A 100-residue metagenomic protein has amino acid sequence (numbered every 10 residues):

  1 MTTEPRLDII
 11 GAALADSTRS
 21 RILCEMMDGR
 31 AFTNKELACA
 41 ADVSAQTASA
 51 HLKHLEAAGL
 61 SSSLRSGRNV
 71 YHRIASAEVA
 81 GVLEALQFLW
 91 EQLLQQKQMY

Functional and structural regions predicted by a protein language model:
M1-R6, D28, V79-Y100: Amphipathic alpha-helical dimerization/coiled-coil segments that flank or bridge DNA-binding/regulatory modules
T3-E4, R19, E56-A57: Short leucine-rich amphipathic alpha-helices used at interfaces
R6-S44, N69-A77: N-terminal helix-turn-helix DNA-binding core of bacterial DNA-binding proteins
I10, E25, H54, V82-A85: Residue-level recognition of specific faces of alpha-helices
K35, A50, A58, G81 (+1 more regions): N-terminal leader/assembly segments
Q46, K53: Key DNA-contact positions within bacterial/archaeal DNA-binding proteins
E56-S66, R73: Beta-hairpin "wing" of winged helix-turn-helix
